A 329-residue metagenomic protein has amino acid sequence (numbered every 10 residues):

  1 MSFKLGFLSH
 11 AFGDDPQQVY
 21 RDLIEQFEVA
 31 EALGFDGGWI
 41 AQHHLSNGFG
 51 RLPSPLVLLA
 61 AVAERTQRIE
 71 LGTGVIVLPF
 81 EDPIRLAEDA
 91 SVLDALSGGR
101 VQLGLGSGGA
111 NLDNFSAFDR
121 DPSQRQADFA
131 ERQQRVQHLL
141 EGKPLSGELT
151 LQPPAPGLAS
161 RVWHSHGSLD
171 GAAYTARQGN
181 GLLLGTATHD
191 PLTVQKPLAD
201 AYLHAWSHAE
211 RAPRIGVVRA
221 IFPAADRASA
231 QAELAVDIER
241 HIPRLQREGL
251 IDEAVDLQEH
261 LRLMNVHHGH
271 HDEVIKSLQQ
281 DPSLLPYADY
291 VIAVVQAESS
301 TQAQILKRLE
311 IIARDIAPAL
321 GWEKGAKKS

Functional and structural regions predicted by a protein language model:
M1-R65, E70, K328: N-terminal beta1-alpha1-beta2 module of alpha/beta enzyme domains
S2-P16, P79-P144, L182-L184, T188: Flexible, glycine-rich active-site loops centered on histidine and acidic residues that chelate a metal or position
L5-S9, G38-I40, L71-T73, V101-L105 (+4 more regions): Hydrophobic faces of well-ordered beta-strands that scaffold small-molecule active sites in alpha/beta enzyme cores
L8-Y20, I76-I84, P156-H166, L263-H271: Active-site mouth loops of central-metabolism enzymes
E31-A32, L59-Q67, A90, D94-R100 (+3 more regions): Acidic (Asp/Glu)-rich catalytic clusters
G34, Q42, V62, L93 (+5 more regions): Conserved, mostly hydrophobic/aromatic
G37-L58, V62, V77, G109 (+2 more regions): Glycine-rich, proline-tolerant flexible connector loops at the mouths of alpha/beta enzymes
S123-Q152, L192-Y290, W322-S329: An alpha-helical appendage that flanks or caps ligand/catalytic pockets
